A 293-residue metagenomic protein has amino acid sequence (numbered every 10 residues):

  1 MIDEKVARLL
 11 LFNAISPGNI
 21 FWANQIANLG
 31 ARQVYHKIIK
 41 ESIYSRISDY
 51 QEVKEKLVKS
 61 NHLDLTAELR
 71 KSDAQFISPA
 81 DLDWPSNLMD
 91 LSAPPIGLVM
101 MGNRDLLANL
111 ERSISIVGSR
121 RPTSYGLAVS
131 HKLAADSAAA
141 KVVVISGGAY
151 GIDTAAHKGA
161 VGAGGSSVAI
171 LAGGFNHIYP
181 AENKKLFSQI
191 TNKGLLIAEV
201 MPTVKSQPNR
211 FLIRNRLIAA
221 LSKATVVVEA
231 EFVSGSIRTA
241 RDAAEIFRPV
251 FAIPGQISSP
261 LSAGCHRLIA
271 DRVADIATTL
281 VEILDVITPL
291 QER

Functional and structural regions predicted by a protein language model:
M1-A128, A135: Short, positively charged patches
I2, S78-R293: Glycine-biased, small-residue-rich flexible motifs in mid-sequence functional cores and linkers
